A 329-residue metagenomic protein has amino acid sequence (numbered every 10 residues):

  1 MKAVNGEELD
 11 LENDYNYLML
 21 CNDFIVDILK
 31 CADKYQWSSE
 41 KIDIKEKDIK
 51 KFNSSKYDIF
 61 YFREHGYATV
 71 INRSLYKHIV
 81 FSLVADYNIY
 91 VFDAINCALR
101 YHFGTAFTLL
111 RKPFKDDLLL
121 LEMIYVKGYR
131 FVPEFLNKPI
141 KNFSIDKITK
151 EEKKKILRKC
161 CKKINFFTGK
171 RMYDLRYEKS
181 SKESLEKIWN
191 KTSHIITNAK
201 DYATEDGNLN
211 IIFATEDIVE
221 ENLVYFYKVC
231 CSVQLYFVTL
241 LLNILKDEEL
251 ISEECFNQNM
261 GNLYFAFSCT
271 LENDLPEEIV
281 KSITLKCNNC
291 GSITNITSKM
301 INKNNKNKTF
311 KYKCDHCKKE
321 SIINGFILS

Functional and structural regions predicted by a protein language model:
M1-H65, P139-L271: Long, charged low-complexity segments
T69-V80, F92-K179: Short non-catalytic regulatory patches outside canonical folded cores
S82-Y90: Helix-boundary capping/turn motifs
I279-T284, K306-T309: Flanking scaffold residues of small Cys/His-coordinated metal-binding clusters
L285-C290, K311-C317: Short cysteine-rich clusters marking metal-coordination/redox-active sites
N295-K299, I322-N324: Short, non-ligating residues that shape and space the ligands of small metal-coordination modules and catalytic
K299-K311: Short linker/helix segments within small regulatory modules
Y312-S329: Short metal-binding segments enriched for Cys and/or His
